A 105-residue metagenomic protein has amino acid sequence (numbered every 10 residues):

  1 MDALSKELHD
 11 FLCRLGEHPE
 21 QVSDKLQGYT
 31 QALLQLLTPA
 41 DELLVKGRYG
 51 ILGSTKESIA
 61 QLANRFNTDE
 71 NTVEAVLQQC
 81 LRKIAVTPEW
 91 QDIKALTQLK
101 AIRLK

Functional and structural regions predicted by a protein language model:
M1-K105: Transcription-machinery-associated regions
